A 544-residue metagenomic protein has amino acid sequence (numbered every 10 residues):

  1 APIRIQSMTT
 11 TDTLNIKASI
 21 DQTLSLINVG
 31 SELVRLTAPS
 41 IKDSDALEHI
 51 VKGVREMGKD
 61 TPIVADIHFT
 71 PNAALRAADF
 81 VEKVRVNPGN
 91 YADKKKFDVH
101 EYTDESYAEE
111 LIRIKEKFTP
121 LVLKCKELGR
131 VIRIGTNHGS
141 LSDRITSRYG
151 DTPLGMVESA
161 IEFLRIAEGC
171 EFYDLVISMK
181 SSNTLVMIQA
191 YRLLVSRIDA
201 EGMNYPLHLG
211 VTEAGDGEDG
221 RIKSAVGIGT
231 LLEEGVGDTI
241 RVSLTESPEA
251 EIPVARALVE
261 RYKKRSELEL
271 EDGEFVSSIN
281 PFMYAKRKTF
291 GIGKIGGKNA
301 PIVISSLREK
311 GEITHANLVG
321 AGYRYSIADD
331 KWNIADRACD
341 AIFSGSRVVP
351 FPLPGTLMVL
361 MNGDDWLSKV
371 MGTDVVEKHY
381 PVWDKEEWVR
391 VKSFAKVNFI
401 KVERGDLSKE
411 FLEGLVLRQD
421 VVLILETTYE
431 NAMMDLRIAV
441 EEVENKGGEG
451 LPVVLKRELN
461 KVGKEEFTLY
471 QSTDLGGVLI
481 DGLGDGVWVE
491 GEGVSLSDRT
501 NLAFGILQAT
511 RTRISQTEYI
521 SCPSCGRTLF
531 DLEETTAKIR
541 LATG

Functional and structural regions predicted by a protein language model:
A1, T9-T11, P281-I313: N-terminal basic/disordered segments at the start of proteins
A1-P2, G135-N137, R513: Flexible hinge/switch segments at interdomain interfaces of large molecular machines
T10, S25-L26: N-terminal segments that cap or nucleate solenoid repeat domains
I16, I27, S31-E162, G293-K294 (+1 more regions): Active-site beta->alpha loop and helix N-cap motifs at the rims of alpha/beta catalytic domains
S19: Glycine-rich, highly charged phosphate/nucleotide-binding loops
Y102-F118, L123, I145-G297, D406-G544: Catalytic alpha/beta core domains of metabolic enzymes, predominantly
